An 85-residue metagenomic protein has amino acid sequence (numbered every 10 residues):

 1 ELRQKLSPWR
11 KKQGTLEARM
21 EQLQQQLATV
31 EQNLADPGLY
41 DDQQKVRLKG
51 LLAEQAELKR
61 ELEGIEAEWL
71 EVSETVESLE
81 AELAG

Functional and structural regions predicted by a protein language model:
E1-G85: Charged, heptad-repeat coiled-coil alpha-helices that serve as long linker/dimerization "arms" in large NTP-dependent
